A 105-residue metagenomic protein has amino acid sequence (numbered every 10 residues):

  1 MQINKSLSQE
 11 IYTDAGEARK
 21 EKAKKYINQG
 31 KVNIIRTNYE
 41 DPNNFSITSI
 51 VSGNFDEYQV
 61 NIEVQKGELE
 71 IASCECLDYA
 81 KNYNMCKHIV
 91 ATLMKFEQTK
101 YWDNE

Functional and structural regions predicted by a protein language model:
M1-E105: Long, low-complexity, compositionally biased intrinsically disordered regions
